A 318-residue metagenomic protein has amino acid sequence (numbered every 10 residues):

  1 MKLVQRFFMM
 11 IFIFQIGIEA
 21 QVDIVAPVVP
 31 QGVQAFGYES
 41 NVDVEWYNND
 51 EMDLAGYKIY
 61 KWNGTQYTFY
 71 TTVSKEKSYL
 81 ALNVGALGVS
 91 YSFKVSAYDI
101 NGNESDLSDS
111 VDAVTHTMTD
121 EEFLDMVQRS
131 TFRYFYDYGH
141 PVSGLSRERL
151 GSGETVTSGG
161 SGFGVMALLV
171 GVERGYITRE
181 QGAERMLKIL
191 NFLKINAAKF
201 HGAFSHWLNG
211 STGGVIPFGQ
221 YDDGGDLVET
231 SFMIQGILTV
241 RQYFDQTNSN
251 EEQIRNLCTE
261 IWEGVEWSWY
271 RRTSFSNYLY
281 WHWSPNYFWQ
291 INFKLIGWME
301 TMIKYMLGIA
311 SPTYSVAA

Functional and structural regions predicted by a protein language model:
Q21-D53, L87, I100-M118: Pro/Thr/Ser/Gly-rich low-complexity, intrinsically disordered linker/stalk tracts
E51-Y70: Extracellular low-complexity, O-glycosylation-prone stalks/linkers
Y70-E76: Short beta-strand segments within Ig-like beta-sandwich modules, predominantly Fibronectin type-III
A81-N103: Beta-strand-rich modules
T115-V156, F200-A203, W207, I309: Low-complexity, Ser/Thr/Pro/Gly-enriched N-terminal "stalk/linker" regions
T119-D120, G162-I177, F192, F232-T247 (+1 more regions): Well-ordered alpha-helical scaffold segments within catalytic/enzyme domains
E122, H201-S231, Q246-A318: Extended ligand-binding clefts on enzyme/binding-domain cores
E154-G162, M166-G225: Membrane helical hairpin/interfacial module
